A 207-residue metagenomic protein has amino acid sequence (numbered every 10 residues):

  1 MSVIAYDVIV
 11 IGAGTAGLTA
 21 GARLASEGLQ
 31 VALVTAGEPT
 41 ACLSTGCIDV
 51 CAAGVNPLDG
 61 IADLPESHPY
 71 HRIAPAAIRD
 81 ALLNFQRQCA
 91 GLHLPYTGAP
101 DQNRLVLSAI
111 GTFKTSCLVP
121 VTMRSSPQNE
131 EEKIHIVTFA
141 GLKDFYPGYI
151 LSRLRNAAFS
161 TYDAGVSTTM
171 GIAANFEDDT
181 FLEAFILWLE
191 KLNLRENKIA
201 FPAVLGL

Functional and structural regions predicted by a protein language model:
M1-V3: Alpha-helical/coil-rich non-catalytic "connector" segments in signaling and regulatory proteins
Y6-L33: N-terminal Rossmann-like FAD-binding beta1-loop-alpha1 element of flavoenzymes
A13, A36, F139: Cofactor-binding loop segments of dinucleotide-utilizing enzymes, especially the Rossmann-like FAD- and NAD(P)+-binding
T15, T19, T45, I73-D80 (+2 more regions): Conserved active-site and cofactor/substrate-binding residues in soluble primary-metabolism enzymes
E27, A53, A81-L92, R153 (+1 more regions): Change "in soluble alpha/beta enzymes" to "in soluble alpha/beta proteins
E27, P39, S116-L207: Predominantly flavin-linked oxidoreductase catalytic cores and closely associated redox partners
T35-Y70, G171-F181: Conserved N-terminal glycine-rich FAD pyrophosphate-binding loop of Rossmann-like flavoproteins
H71-V137: Feature captures the FAD/FMN-dependent oxidoreductase FAD-binding
